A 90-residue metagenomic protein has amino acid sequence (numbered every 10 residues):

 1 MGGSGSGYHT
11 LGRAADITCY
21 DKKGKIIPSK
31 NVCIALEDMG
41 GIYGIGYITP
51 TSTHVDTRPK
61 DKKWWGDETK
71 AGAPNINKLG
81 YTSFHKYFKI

Functional and structural regions predicted by a protein language model:
M1-G2: Extended, low-complexity, intrinsically disordered C-terminal regulatory tails of eukaryotic serine/threonine kinases
G5-A15, C19-I90: Catalytic cores and adjacent binding grooves of peptidoglycan-active enzymes
